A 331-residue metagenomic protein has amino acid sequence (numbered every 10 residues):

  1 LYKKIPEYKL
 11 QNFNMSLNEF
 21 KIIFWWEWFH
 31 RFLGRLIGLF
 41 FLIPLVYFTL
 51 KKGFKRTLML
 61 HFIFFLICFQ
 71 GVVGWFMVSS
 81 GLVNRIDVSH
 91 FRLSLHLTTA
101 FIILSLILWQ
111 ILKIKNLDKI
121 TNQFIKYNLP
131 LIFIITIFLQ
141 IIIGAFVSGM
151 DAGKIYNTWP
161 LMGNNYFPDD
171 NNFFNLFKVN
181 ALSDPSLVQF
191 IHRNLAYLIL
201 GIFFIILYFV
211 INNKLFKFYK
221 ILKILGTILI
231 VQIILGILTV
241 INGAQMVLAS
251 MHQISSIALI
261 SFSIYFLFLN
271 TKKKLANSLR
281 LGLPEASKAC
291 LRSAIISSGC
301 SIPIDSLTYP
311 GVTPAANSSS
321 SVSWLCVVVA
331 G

Functional and structural regions predicted by a protein language model:
L1-R280: Polytopic transmembrane helical bundles with strong interfacial aromatic enrichment
N277-G282, A286-S301, S306-C326, G331: Low-acidity, Ser/Thr- and Arg-rich intrinsically disordered low-complexity segments
